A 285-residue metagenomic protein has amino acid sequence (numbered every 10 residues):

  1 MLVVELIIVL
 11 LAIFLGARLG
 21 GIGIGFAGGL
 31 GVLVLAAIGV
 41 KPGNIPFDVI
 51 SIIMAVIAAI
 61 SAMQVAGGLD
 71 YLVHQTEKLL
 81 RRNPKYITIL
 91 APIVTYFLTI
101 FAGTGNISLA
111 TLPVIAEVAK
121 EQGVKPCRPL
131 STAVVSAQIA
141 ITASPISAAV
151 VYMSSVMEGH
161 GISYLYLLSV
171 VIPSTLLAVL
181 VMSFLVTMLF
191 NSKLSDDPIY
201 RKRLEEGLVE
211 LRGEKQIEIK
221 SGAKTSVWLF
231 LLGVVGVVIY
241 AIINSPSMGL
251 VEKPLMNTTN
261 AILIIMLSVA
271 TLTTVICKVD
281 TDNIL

Functional and structural regions predicted by a protein language model:
M1-A12, Q64, Q122, R128 (+1 more regions): Hydrophobic, membrane-facing alpha-helical anchors
V3-F14, L19-I38, D48-A58, T225-V238 (+1 more regions): Hydrophobic mid-bilayer segments of alpha-helices in multi-pass membrane transport proteins, especially secondary
V3-V4, F47-S51, L168-L177: Loop-to-transmembrane alpha-helix initiation sites
L15-A17, A27-L30, A36, K41-V124 (+2 more regions): Membrane-embedded alpha-helical segments and adjacent helix-loop junctions characteristic of multi-pass solute
V40-I45, S154-Y164, S245-L255: Membrane-interface helix termini and inter-helical loops of multi-pass transporters
I57, Y96-A110, P126-Y166, V170 (+1 more regions): Alpha-helical transmembrane segments and, especially, the helix-loop junctions at the ends of these helices
A62, V118, M153-V156, T273-V275: Residues within well-ordered alpha helices
S169, P173, L177-N283: Long, contiguous bundles of hydrophobic transmembrane helices that form the permeation core of multi-pass
